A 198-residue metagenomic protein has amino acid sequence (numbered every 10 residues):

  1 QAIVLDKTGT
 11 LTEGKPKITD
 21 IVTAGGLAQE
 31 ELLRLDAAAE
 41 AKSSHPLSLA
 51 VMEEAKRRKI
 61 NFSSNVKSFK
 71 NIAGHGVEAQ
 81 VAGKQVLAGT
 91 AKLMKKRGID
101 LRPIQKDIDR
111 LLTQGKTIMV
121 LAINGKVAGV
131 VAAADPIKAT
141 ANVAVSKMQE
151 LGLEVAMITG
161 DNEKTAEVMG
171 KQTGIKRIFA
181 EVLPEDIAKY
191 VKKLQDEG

Functional and structural regions predicted by a protein language model:
A2-I99, T113-A128, N162-K171: Cytosolic catalytic regions of ATP/NTP-dependent phosphoryl-transfer enzymes
R34-A37, K106, R177: Positions in alpha-helical segments
S63, L101-Q105, P184-A188: Structural motif corresponding to alpha-helix initiation and N-cap regions
N65-K67, D107, A144, Y190-V191: Short beta-alpha junctions and helix-cap segments that line functional grooves
V81-G83, G115-T117, I123-G198: Conserved ATP-binding TGD loop and adjacent catalytic N/P-domain core of P-type ATPases
